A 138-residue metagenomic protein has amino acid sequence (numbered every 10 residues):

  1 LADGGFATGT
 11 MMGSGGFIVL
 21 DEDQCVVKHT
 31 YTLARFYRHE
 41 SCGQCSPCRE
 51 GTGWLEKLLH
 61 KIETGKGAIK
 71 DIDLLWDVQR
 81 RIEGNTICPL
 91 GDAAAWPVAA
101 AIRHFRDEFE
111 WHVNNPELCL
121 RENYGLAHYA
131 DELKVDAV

Functional and structural regions predicted by a protein language model:
L1-V138: Redox cofactor-anchoring modules in respiratory/redox and cofactor-processing assemblies
